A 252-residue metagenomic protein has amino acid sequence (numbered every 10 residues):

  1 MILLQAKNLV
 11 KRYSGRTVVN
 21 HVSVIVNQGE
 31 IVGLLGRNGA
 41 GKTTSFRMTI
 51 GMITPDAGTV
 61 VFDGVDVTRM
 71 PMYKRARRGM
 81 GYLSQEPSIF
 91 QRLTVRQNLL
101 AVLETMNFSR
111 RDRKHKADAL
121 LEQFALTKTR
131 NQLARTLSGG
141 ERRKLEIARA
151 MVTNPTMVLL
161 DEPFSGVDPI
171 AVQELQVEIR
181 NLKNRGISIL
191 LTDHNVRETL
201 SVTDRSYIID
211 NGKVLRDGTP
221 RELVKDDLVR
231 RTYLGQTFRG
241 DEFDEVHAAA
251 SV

Functional and structural regions predicted by a protein language model:
L35-R37: The feature captures the beta-strand-to-loop junction immediately N-terminal to the Walker
I50: Helix-to-loop junction immediately C-terminal to a conserved catalytic motif
D66-G81, E86, R110-K114, R130-N131 (+1 more regions): ABC ATPase NBD coupling module
L100, R111-T129, V177-R180: Conserved ABC ATPase "signature" region
L133-L137, E141: Conserved ABC ATPase signature
N154: Conserved catalytic motifs of ABC-family nucleotide-binding domains
